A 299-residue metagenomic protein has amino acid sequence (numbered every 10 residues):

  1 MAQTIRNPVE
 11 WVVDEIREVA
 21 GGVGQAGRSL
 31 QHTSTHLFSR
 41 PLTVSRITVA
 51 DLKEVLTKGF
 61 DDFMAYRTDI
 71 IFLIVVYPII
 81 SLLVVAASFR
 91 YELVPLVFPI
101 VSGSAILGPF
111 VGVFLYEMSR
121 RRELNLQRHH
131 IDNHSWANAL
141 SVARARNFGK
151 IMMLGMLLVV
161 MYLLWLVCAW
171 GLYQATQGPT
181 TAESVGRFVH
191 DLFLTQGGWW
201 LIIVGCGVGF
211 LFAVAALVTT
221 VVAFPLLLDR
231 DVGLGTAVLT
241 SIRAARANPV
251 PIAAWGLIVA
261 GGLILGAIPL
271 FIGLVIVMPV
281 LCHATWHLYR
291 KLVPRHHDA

Functional and structural regions predicted by a protein language model:
M1-A299: Hydrophobic alpha-helical membrane segments
